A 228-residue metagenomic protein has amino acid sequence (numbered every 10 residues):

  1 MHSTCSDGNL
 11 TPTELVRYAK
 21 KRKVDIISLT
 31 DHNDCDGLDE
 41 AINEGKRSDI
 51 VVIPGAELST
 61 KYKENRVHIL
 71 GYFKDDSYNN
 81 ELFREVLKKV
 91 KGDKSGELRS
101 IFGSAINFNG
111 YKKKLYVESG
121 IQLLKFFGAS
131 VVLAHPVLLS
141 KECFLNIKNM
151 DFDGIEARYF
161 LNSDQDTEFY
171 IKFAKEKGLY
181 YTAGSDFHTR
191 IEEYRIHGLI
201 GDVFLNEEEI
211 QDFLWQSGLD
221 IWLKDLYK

Functional and structural regions predicted by a protein language model:
M1-L10, Y72-D76, L199-F204: Acidic/histidine-rich helix-loop elements that form or flank divalent-metal/phosphate-binding sites at the catalytic
M1-N65, I121-K125, S130-L133, L138-E192 (+1 more regions): An N-terminally biased module of ancient metal coordination in phosphate/nucleic-acid-related enzymes
I42-K148, K177, F204, E209-Y227: Extended substrate/RNA-proximal surfaces in nucleic-acid metabolism proteins
I69, F152, I196-L199: Intrinsically disordered, low-complexity segments enriched in small/polar residues
G178-G184, T189-L214: C-terminal active-site subregion of NodB/CE4 polysaccharide deacetylases
